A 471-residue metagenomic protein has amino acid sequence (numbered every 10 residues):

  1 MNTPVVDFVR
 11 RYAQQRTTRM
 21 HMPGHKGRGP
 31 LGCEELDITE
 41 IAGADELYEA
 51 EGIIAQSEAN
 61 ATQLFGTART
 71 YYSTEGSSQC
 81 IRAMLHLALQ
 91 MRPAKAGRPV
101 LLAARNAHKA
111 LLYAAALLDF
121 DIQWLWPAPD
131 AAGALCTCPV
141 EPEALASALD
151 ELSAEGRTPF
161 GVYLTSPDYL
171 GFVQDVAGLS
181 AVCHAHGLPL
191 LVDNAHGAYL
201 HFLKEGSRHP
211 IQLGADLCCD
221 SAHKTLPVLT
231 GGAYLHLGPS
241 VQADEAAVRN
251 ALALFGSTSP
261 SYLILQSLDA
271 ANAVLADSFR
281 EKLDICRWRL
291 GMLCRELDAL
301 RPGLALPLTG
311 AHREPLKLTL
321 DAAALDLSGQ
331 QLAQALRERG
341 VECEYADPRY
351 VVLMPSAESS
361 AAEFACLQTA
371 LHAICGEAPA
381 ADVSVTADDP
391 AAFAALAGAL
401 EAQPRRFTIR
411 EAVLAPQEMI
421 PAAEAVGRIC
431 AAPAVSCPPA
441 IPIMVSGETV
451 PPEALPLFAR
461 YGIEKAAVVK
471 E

Functional and structural regions predicted by a protein language model:
M1-G52: N-terminal "arm"/small-domain region of PLP-dependent enzymes with the aminotransferase-like
N2-R10, G76-L306, A322: Conserved PLP-enzyme active-site core in the AAT-like
E34-Q79: Conserved N-terminal alpha-helix of the aminotransferase class I/II PLP-enzyme fold
A68-T70, G97-L101, I443: Short active-site oxyanion
Y72, W124-W126, D220, Y345 (+1 more regions): Structural signal for conserved beta-strand scaffold positions within catalytic alpha/beta enzyme cores
D298-P452, L457-G462: Conserved C-terminal alpha-helix-loop-beta "cap" of PLP-dependent enzymes that closes/shapes the active-site mouth
R428, A467-K470: Flexible, glycine-rich loop/tail regions that form catalytic "lids" or insertion modules at the edges of active sites
